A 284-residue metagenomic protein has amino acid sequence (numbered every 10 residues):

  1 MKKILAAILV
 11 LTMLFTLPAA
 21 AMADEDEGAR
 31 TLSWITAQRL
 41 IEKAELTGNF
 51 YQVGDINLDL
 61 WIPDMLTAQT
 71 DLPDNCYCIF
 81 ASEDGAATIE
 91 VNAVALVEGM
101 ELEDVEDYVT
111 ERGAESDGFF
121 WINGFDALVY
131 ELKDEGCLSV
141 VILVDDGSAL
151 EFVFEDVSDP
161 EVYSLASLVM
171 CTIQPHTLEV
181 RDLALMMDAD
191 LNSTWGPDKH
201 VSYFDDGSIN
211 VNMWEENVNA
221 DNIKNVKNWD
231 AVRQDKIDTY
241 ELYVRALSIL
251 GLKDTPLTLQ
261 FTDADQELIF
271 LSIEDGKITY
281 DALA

Functional and structural regions predicted by a protein language model:
K2-M22: Sec-dependent N-terminal signal peptides of Gram-positive bacterial secreted proteins and lipoproteins
A6, A20-Y77, D146, F154-D182 (+1 more regions): N-terminal targeting sequences that direct proteins away from the cytosol to non-cytosolic compartments
Q52, A93-L96, V153-D159, N222-Q234: Second-shell loop/turn segments in exported
Q52-E101, D134, V211: Secretory pathway targeting signatures of secreted, lumenal, and periplasmic proteins
M65-L72, T110-W121, P197-H200: Short secondary-structure junctions
D107-A149, V153-D156: Signature of long, low-cysteine stretches enriched in small and polar/charged residues
L185-I223, S248-A284: Polar/charged, Gly/Pro-rich intrinsically disordered segments
N222-K253: Short, non-transmembrane amphipathic alpha-helical segments
